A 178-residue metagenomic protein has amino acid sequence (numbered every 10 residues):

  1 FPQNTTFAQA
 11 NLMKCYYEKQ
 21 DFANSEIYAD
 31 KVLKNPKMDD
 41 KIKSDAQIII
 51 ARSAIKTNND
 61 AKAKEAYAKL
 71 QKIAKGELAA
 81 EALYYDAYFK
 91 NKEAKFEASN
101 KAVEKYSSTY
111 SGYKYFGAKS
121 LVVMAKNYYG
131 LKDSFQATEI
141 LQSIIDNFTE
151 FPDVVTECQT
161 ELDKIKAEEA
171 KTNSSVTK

Functional and structural regions predicted by a protein language model:
F1-K178: Acidic, polar-rich low-complexity tracts and alpha-helical solenoid repeat scaffolds
